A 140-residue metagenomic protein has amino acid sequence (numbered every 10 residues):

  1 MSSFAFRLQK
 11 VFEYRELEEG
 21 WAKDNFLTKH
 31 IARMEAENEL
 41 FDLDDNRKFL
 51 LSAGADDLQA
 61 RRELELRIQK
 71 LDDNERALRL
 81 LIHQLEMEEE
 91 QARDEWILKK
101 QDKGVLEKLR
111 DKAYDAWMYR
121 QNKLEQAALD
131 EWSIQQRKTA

Functional and structural regions predicted by a protein language model:
M1-A140: Charge-rich amphipathic alpha-helical interaction elements
